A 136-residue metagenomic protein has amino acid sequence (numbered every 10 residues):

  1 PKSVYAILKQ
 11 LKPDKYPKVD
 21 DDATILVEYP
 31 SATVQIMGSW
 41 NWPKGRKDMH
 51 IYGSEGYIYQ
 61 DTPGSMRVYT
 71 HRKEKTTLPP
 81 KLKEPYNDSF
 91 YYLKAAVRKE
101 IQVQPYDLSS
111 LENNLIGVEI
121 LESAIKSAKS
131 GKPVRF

Functional and structural regions predicted by a protein language model:
P1-T33, W40-K44, E112: Rossmann-like dinucleotide-binding domain that binds NAD(P)(H)
Y29-T33, E55, R72-K73: Glycine-centered tight beta-turn/hairpin loop motif at sheet-sheet or coil-to-beta transitions
V34-I36, K47, T76, V134: Short beta-strand segments
S39-P43, P63-R67, P80-Y86: A short, sequence-level motif marking secondary-structure junctions
M49, G64-K73: Short polybasic amphipathic segments
G56-D61: Broad, structure-driven detector of short, well-ordered beta-strand segments within folded domains
P80-Y92, S109, I116: Active-site loop of classical SDR/Rossmann-like NAD(P)-dependent oxidoreductases, centered on the catalytic Tyr-X3-Lys
A95-F136: C-terminal helix-rich "cap/oligomerization" subdomain common to oxidoreductases
